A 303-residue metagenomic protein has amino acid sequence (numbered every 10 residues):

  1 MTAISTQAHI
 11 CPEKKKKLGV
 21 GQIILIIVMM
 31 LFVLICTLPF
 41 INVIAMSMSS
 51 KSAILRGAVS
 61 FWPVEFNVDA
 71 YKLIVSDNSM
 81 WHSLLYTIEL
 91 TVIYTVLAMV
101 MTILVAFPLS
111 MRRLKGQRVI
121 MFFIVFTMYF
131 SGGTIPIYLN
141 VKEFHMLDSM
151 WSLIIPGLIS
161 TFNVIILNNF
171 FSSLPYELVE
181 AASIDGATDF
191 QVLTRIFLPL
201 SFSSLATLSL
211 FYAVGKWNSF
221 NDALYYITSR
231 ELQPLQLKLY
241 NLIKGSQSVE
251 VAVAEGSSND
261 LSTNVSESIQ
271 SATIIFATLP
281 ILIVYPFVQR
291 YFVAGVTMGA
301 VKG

Functional and structural regions predicted by a protein language model:
T2-G303: A hydrophobic, multi-pass inner-membrane permease signature
